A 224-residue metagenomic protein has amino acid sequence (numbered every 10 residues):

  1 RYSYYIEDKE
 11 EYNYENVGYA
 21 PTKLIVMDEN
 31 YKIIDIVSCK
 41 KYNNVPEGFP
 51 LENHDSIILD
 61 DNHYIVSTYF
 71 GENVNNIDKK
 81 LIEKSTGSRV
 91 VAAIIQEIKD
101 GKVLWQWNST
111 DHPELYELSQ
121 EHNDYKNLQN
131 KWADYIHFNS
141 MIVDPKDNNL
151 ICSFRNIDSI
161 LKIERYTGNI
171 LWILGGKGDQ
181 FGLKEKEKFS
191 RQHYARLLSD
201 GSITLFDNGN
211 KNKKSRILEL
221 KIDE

Functional and structural regions predicted by a protein language model:
R1-E224: Histidine-/acidic-rich catalytic cores in large beta-rich domains
